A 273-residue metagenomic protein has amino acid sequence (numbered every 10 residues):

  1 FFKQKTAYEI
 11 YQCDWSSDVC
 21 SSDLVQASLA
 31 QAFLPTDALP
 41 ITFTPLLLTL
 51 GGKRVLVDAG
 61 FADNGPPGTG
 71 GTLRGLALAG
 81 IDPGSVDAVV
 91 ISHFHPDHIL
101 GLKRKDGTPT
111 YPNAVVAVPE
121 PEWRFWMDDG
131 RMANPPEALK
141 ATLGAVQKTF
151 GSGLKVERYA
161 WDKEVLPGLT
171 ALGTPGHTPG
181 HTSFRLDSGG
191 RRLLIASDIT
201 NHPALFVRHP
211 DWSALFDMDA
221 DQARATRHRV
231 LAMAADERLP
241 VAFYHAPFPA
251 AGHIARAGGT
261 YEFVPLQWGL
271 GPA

Functional and structural regions predicted by a protein language model:
F1-V19: Single conserved hydrophobic/aromatic residue that forms the stacking wall/gate of nucleotide- or nucleobase-binding
A7, Q31-A32, A38-L39, T44-T49 (+3 more regions): Core dinuclear metal-dependent hydrolase active-site scaffold
S16-V89: Pre-active-site segment of Zn-dependent metallo-hydrolases
R54, V115, R192-L194: Hydrophobic "anchor" residues on beta-strands that sit immediately upstream of conserved functional sites
A59-A62, F94, P121-E122, H177-T178 (+2 more regions): Active-site metal-binding loops of divalent metal-dependent hydrolases
G70, A77-I81, S85, P112-G173 (+2 more regions): Metallo-beta-lactamase
G84-T110, H177-F184: Di-metal (Zn2+ and/or Mg2+/Mn2+) metal-binding site signature of metallo-dependent hydrolases with the MBL/beta-CASP
G189-A273: Cap/insert and terminal regions of metallo-dependent hydrolase folds
